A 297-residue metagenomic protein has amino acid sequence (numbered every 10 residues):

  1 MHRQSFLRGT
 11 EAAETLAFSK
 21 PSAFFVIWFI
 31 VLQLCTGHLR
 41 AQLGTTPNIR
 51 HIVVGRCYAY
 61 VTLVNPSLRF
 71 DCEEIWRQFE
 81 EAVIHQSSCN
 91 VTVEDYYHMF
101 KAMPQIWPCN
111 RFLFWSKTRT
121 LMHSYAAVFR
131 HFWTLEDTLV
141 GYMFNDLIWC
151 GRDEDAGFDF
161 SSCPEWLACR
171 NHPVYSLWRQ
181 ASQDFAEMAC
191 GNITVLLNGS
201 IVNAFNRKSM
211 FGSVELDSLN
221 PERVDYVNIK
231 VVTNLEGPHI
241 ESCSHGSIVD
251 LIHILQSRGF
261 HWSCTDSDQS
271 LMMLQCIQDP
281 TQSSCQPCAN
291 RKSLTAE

Functional and structural regions predicted by a protein language model:
R8-E14, S19-A41: Cleavable N-terminal signal peptides of Sec/SRP-targeted secreted and luminal proteins
C35-D184, G191-I193, G199-I201, I254 (+1 more regions): Positively charged, amphipathic N-terminal segments that serve as targeting/anchoring signals
L43-S67, D184-E297: Active-site or metal-binding loop neighborhoods of secreted/extracellular toxin and effector enzymes
